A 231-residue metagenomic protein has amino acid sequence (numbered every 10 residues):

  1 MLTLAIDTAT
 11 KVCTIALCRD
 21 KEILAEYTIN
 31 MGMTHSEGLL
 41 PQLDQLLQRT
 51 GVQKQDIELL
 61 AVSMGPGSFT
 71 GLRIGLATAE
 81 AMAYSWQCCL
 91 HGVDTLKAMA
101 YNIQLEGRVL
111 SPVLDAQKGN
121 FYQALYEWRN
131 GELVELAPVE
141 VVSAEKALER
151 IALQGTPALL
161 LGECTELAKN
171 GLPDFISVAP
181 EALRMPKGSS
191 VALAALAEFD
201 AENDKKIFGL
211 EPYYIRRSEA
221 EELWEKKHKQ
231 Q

Functional and structural regions predicted by a protein language model:
M1-M64, V141: N-terminal beta-alpha supersecondary unit
E22, T34, C89-P186, D200 (+2 more regions): Surface "functional belts" at beta-alpha junctions
N30-G38, F69, R73, A77 (+3 more regions): Residues at secondary-structure transition points
L46-T50, S85, I103, G188-F199: Stable alpha-helical structural segments in soluble proteins, enriched in small hydrophobic residues
L59-L90, T95: DPxDG-like acidic metal-binding loop motif
S177-Q231: Acyltransferase
